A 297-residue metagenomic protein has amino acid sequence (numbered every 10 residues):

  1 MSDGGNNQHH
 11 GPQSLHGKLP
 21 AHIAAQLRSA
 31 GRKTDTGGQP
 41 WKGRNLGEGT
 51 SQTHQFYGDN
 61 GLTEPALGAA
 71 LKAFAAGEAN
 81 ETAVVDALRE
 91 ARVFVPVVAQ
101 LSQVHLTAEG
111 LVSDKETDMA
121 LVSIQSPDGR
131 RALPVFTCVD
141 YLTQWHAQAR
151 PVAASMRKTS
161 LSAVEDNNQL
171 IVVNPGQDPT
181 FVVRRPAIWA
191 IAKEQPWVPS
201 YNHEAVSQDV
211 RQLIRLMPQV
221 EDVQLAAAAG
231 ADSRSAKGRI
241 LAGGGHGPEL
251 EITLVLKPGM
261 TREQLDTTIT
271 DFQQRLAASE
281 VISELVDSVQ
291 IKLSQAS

Functional and structural regions predicted by a protein language model:
M1-S297: An interfacial alpha-helical scaffold signature
